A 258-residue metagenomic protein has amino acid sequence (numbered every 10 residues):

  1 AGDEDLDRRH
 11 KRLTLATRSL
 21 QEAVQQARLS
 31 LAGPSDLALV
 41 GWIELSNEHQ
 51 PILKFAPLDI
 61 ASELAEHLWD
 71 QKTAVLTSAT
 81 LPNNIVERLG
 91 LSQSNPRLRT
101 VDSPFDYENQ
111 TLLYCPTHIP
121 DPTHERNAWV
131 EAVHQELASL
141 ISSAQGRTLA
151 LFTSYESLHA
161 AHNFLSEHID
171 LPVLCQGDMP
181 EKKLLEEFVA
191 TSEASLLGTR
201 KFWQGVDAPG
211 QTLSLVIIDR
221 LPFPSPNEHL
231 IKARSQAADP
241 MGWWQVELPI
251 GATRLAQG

Functional and structural regions predicted by a protein language model:
A1-G258: ASCE RecA-like P-loop NTPase motor cores that couple ATP hydrolysis to mechanical translocation on nucleic acids
